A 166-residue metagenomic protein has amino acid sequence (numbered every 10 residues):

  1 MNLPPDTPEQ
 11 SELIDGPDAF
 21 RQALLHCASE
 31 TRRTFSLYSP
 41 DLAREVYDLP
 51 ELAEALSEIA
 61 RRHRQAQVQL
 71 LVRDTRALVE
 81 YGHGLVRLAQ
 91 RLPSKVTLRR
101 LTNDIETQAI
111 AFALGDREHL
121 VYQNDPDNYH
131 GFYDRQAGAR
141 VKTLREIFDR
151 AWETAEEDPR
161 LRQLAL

Functional and structural regions predicted by a protein language model:
M1-S36, P40-L166: PLD/PLD-like phosphodiesterase catalytic module centered on the HKD motif
